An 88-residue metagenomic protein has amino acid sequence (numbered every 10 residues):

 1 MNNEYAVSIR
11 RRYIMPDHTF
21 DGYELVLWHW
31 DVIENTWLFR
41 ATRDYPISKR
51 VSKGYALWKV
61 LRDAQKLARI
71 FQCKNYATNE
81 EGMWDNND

Functional and structural regions predicted by a protein language model:
M1-T42, I70, T78, M83-D85: Short N-terminal "domain-start" leader segments that mark the transition from disordered tails or signal peptides into
R40-N75: A short, charged, amphipathic alpha-helix used as a generic interaction element across diverse proteins
